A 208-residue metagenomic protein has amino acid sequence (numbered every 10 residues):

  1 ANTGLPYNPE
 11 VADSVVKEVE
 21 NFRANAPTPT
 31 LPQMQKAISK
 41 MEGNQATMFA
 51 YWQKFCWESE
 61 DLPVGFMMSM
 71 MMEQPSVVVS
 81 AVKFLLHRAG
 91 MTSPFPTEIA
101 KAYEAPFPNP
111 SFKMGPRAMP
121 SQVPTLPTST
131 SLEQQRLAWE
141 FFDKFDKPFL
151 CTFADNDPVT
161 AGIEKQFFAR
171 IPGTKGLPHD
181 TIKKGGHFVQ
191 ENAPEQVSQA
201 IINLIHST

Functional and structural regions predicted by a protein language model:
A1-T181: Flexible "cap/lid" subdomain of the alpha/beta-hydrolase fold that forms the substrate-access gate
T174-T208: Catalytic active-site module of serine/aspartate enzymes centered on a nucleophile-bearing elbow/loop
